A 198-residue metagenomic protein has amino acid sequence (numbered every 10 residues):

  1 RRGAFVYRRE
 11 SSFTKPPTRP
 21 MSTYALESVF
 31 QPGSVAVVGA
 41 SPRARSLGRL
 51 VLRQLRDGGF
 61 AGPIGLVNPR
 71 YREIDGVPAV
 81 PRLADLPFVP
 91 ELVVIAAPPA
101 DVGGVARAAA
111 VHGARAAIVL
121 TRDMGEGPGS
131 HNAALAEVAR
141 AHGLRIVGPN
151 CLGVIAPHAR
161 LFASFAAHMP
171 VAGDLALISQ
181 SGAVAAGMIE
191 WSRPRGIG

Functional and structural regions predicted by a protein language model:
F5-Y7, F13: Aromatic (phenylalanine/tyrosine) cluster motif
S12-A61, L66-N68: Hydrophobic, well-ordered beta-alpha structural blocks that scaffold small-molecule cofactor pockets
S41-P42, L66-R72, A100, T121-G127 (+1 more regions): Short, ordered loop/turn segments at secondary-structure junctions
L66-V67, V119, R140, R145-N150 (+2 more regions): General beta-strand structural signal in soluble alpha/beta enzymes
V80-P98, M188-G198: Mobile, glycine- and charge-enriched loop segments and immediately flanking short secondary-structure elements within
L83-D85, L92, A100-M124: Rossmann-fold NAD(P) dinucleotide-binding segment
R122-G143: Rossmann-fold NAD(P)-binding glycine/threonine-rich loop
A167-G198: Short glycine-cluster motifs
